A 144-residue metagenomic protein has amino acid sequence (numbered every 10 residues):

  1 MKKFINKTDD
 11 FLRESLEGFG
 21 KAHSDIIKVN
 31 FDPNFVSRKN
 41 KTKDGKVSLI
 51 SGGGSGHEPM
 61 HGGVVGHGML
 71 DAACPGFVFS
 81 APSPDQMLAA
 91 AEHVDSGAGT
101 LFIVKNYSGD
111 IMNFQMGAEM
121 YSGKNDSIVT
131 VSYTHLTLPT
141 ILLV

Functional and structural regions predicted by a protein language model:
M1-V47: N-terminal amphipathic/basic leader segments beginning at the initiator methionine
N34-H67, C74: Glycine-rich, flexible N-terminal cofactor/catalytic loop recognition
K46-I50, F77, A98-F102, D126-T130: Structural motif
G54-P59, K105-F114: Gly/Ser/Thr-rich loops at beta-strand to alpha-helix junctions that form or flank small-molecule/cofactor-binding
H57, G63-S96: Glycine-rich oxoanion-binding loops at beta->alpha junctions
L88-N106, M112: A structural-propensity feature for long, helix-poor, extended segments
I111-K124: Short Gly/Thr/Asp-enriched flexible loops that form oxyanion-binding sites at enzyme active sites
T134-T140: Conserved small/polar residues in nucleotide/adenosyl-binding loops
